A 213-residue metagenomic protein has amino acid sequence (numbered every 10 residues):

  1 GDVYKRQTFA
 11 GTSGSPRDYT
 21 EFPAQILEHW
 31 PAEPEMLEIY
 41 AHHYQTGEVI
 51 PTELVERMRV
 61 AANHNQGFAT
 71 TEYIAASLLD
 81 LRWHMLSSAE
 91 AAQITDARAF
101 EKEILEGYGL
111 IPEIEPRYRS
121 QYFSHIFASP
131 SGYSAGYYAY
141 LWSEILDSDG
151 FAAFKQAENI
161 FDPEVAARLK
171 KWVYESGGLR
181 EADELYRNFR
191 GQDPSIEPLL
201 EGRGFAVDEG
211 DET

Functional and structural regions predicted by a protein language model:
V3-Y4: Short, small-residue-biased leader/transition segments that mark boundaries at the very start of proteins
S15, E21-T52, Q156-F189: Extended, well-ordered alpha-helical scaffold/bundle regions in very large, multi-domain proteins
S15-P23, I50, L54, R59-T71 (+7 more regions): Secondary-structure capping and boundary motifs in well-ordered enzyme cores
Q25, H29, S77, L81 (+1 more regions): Short, residue-level hotspots on alpha-helical faces of the histone-fold and other alpha-helical interaction modules
A32-E115, R119-S124: Long, amphipathic alpha-helical stalk/connector segments used for oligomerization, subunit docking, or mechanical
P116-G136, W142-T213: Non-catalytic accessory/interaction domains
